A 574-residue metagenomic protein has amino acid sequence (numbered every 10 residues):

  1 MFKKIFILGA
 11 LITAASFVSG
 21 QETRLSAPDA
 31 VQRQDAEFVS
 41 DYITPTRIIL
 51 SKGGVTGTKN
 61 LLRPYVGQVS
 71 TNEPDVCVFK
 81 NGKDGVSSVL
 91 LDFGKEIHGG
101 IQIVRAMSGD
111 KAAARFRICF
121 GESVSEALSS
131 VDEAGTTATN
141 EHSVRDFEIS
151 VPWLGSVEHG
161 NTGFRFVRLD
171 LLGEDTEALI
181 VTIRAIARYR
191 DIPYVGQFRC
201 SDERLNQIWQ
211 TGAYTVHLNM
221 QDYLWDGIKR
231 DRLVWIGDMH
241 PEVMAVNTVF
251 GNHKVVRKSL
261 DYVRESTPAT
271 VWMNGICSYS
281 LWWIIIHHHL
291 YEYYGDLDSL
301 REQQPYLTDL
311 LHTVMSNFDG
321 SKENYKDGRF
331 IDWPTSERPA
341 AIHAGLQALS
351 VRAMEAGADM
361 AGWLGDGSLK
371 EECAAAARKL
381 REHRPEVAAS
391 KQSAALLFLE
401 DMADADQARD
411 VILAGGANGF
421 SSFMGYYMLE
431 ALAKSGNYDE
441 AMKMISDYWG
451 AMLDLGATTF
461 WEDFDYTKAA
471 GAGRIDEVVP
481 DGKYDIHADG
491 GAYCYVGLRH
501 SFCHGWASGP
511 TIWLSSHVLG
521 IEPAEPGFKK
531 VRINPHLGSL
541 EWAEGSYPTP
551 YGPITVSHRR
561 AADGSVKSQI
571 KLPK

Functional and structural regions predicted by a protein language model:
M1-K4: Positively charged n-region of N-terminal signal peptides that target proteins for export
A10-V18: Hydrophobic h-region of N-terminal signal peptides that target proteins for export in Gram-negative bacteria
Q21-D222, D238, K254-V256, D298 (+2 more regions): Extracellular/oxidizing-compartment recognition motifs
R24, D29-Q32, E37, D41-Y42 (+4 more regions): Non-catalytic C-terminal accessory modules of carbohydrate-active enzymes
E126, F166, E177-T211, V216-L218 (+12 more regions): Active-site acid/base region of carbohydrate-active enzymes
S266, P385-V387, V411-F420, D447-D454: Solenoid-like repeat scaffolds
E292, R329-I342, D410-A417, M424-E430 (+3 more regions): Short beta-alpha connecting loops at secondary-structure transitions that line or flank enzyme active sites
A388-A394, G419-G425, A561: Generic helix N-cap/helix-start motif at coil->alpha-helix transitions
